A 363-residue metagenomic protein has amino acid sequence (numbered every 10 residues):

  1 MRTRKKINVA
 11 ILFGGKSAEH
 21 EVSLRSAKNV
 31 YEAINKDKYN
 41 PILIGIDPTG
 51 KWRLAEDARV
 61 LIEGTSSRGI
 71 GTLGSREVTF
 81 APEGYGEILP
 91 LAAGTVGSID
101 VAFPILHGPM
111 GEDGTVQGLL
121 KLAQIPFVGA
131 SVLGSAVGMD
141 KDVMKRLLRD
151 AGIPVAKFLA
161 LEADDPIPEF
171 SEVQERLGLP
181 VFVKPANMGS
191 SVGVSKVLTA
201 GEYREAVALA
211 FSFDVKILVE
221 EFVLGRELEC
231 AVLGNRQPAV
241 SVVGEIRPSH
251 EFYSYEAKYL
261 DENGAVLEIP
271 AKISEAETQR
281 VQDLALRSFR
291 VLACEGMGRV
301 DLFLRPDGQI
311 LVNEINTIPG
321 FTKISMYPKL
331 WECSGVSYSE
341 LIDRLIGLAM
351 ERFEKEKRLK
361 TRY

Functional and structural regions predicted by a protein language model:
M1-L133, V137-M139, V143, D150 (+3 more regions): ATP-binding N-terminal substructure of ATP-dependent carboxylate-amine bond-forming enzymes
R2-I7, F13-K16, G152-I153, S274-Y363: ATP-dependent carboxylate activation and anion-phosphoryl transfer catalytic cores that bind Mg-ATP to form
S23, V155-A160, V181-A208, E227-E229: Glycine-rich phosphate-binding loop of ATP-grasp-fold ATP-dependent ligases
K28-N29, A208, L286: Solvent-exposed alpha-helix faces
P41, P126-F127, V155, V181 (+2 more regions): Hydrophobic beta-strand scaffold residues
L148-R149, Q174-V194, D214-L224, L228: ATP-grasp fold ATP-binding core
L198-D283, L304-L311: Phosphate-binding site of ATP-dependent enzymes
